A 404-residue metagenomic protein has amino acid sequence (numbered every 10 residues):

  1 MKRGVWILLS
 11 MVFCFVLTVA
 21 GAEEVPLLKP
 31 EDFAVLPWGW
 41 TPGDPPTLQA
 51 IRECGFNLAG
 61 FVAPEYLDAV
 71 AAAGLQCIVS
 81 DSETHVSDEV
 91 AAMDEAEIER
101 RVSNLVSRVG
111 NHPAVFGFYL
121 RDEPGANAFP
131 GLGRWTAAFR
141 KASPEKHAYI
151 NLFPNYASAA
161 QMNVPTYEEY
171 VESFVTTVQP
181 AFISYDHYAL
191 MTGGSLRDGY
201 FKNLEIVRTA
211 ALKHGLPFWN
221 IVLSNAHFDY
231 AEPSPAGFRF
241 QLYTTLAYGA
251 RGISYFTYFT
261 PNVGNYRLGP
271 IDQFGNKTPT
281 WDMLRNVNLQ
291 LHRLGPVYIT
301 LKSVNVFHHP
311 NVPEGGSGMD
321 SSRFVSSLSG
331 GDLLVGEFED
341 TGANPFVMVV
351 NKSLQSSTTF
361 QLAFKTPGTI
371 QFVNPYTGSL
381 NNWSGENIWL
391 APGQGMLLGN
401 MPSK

Functional and structural regions predicted by a protein language model:
M1-G4: Positively charged n-region of N-terminal signal peptides that target proteins for export
I7-V16: Bacterial N-terminal signal peptides
A22-G368, F372-K404: Glycan-processing catalytic domains of CAZymes
